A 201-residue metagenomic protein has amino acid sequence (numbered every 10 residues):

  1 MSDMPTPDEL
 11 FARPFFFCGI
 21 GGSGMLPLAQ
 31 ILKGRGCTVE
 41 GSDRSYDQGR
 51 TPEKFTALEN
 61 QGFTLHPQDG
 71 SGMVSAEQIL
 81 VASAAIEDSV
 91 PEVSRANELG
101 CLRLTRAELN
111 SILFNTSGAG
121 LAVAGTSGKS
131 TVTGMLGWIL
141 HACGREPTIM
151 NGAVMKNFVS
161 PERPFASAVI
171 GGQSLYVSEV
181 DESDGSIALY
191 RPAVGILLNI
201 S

Functional and structural regions predicted by a protein language model:
M1-L109: N-terminal leader/targeting and accessory segments in enzymes
T6, I31-G34, G72-M73, A84 (+1 more regions): Phosphate-binding loop of NTP-binding sites
